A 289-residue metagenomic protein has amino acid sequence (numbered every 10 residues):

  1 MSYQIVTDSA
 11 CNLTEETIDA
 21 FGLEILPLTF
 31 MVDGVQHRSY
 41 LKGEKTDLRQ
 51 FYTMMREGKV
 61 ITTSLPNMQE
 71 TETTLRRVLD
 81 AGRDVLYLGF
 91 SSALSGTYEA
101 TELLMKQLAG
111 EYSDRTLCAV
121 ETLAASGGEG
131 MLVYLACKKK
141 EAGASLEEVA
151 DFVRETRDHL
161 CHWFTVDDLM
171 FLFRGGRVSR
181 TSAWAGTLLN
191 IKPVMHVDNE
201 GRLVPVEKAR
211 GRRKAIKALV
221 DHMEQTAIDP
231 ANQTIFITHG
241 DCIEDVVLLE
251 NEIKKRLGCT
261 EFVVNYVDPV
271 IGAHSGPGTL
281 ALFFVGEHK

Functional and structural regions predicted by a protein language model:
Y3, R83-Y87, Q233-I235: Generic beta-sheet signal
Q4-S64, M68-E70: N-terminal glycine-rich anion-binding loop in soluble enzyme alpha/beta folds
T7, G89, H239: Short beta-strand/turn micro-motifs composed of small residues that flank or help shape donor/cofactor-binding pockets
A10-I18, L23-E24, T29-M31, V35 (+3 more regions): Mixed-charge interfacial surface used for oligomerization/domain docking and macromolecular partner engagement
G58-Q69, G89-G96, A124: Short coil/turn segments at secondary-structure boundaries
E70-T101: N-terminal glycine-rich phosphate/adenylate-binding segment common to multiple enzyme folds
